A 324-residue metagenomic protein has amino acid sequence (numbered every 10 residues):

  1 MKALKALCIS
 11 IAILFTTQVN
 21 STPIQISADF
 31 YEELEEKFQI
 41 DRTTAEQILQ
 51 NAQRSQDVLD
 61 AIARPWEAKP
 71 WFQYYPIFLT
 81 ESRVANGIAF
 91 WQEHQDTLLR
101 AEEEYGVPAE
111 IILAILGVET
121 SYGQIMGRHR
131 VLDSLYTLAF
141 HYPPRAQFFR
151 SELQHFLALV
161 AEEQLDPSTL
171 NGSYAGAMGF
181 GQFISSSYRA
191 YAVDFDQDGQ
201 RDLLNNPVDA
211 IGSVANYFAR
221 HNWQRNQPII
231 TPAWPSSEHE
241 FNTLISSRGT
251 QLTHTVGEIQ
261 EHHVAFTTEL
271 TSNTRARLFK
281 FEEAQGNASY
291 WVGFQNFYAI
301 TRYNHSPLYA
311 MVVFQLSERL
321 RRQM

Functional and structural regions predicted by a protein language model:
M1-C8: Bacterial N-terminal signal peptides that target proteins for export
I11-L14: Repetitive helical segments and hydrophobic/amphipathic motifs
T16-Q18: N-terminal signal peptide c-region/cleavage motif recognized by signal peptidases
T22-E93, L99-E102: An acidic, Gly/Ser/Thr/Pro-rich helix-cap/linker signature
L34, P76-S213, A219: Acidic/His-rich structured neighborhood in mature extracellular/periplasmic domains
R54, E119-G123, A177, Q224 (+4 more regions): Solvent-exposed loop/turn segments at secondary-structure junctions within structured extracellular/periplasmic domains
P167, N171-A276, A284-Q285: Flexible, glycine-rich surface segments
N273-M324: C-terminal functional modules
